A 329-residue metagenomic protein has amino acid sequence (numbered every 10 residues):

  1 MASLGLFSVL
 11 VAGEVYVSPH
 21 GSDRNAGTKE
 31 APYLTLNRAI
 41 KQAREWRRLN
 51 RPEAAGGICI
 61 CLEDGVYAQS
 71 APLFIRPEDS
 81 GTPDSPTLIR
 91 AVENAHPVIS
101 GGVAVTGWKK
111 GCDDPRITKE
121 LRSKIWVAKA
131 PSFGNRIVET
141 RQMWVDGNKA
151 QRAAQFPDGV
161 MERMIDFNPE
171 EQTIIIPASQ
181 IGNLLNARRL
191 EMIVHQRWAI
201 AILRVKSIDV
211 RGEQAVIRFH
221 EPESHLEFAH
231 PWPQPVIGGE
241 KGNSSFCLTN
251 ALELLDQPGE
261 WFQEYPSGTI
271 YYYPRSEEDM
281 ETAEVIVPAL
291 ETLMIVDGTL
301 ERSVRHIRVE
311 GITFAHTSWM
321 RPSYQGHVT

Functional and structural regions predicted by a protein language model:
M1-S8: Bacterial N-terminal signal peptides
L10-G13: Boundary at the C-terminal end of the N-terminal hydrophobic targeting segment
Y16-T329: Extracellular polysaccharide-degrading/modifying enzymes targeting complex plant/algal/animal polysaccharides
